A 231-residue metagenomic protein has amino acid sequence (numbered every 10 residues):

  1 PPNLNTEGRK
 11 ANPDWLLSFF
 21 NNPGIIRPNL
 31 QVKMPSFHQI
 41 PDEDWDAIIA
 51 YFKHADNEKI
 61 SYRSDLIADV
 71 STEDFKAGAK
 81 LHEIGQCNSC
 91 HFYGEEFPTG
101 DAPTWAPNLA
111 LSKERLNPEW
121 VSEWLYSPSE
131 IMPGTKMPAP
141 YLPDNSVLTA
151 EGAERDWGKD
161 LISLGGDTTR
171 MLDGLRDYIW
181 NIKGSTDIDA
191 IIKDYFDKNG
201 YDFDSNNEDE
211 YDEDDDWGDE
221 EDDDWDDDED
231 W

Functional and structural regions predicted by a protein language model:
P1-E7, N21-I49, Y62-A68, A102-A110 (+2 more regions): Axial heme c-ligation environment in periplasmic c-type cytochrome domains
P13-L17, N21, D42-I49, P118-S122 (+3 more regions): An amphipathic alpha-helix signature
L16, M34, I48, F52 (+6 more regions): The canonical Cys-X-X-Cys-His
I25-P28, N57-K59, K80-W105, S127-P133 (+1 more regions): Periplasmic/extracellular electron-transfer cofactor-ligation site, primarily the c-type cytochrome heme-c attachment
M34, Y51-A55, S61-S64, W157-I162 (+3 more regions): Aromatic- and Gly/Pro-enriched helix-to-coil junctions and flexible linker segments
D44, N199-E208: Eukaryote-specific, cytoplasm-facing alpha-helical/coiled-coil scaffolding segments in long proteins
D56-E83, D187-I191, N199: Electrostatic cytochrome c docking/interface patches
N206-W231: Long, acidic low-complexity intrinsically disordered regions
